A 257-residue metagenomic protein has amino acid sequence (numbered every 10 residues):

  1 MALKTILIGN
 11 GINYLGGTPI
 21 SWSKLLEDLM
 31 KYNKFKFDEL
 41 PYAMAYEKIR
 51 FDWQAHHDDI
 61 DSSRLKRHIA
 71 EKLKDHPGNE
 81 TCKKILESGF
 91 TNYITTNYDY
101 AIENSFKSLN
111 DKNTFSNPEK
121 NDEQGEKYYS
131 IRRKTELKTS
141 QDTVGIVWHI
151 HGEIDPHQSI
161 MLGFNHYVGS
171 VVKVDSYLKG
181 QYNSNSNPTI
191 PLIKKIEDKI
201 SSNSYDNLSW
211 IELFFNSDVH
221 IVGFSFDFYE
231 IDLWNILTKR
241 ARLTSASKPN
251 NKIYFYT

Functional and structural regions predicted by a protein language model:
M1-T257: SIR2/sirtuin NAD+-dependent deacylase catalytic core
